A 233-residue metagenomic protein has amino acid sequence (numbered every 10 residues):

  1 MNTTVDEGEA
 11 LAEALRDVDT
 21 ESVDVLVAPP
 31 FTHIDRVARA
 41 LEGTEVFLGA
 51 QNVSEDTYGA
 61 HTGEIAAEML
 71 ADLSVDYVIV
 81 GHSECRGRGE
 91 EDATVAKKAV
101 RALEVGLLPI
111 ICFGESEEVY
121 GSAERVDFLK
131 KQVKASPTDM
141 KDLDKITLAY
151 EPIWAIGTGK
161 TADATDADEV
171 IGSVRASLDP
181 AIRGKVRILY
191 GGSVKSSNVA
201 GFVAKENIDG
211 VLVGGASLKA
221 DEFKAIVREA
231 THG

Functional and structural regions predicted by a protein language model:
M1-G233: Active-site loop-to-helix "anion-binding N-cap" substructures in soluble metabolic enzymes
